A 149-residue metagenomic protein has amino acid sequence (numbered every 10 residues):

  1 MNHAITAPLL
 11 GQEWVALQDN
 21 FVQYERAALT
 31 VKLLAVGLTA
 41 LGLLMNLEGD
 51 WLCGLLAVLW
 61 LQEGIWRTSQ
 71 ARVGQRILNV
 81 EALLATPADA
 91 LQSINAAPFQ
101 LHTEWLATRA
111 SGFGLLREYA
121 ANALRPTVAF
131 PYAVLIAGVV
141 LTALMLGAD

Functional and structural regions predicted by a protein language model:
M1-G42: Cytosolic-side membrane-entry/anchor segment at the start of a transmembrane helix
K32-L43, P131-L141: Hydrophobic alpha-helical transmembrane segments of multi-pass integral membrane proteins
L34-L38, W51-L61, A137: Lipid-exposed faces of alpha-helical membrane segments in multi-pass integral membrane proteins
T39, L43-N46, W60, R67-T68 (+1 more regions): Hydrophobic alpha-helical segments of integral membrane proteins
L44-L52, L146-A148: Transmembrane helix interruption/hinge and helix-loop junction motifs
L55-A107: Inner-leaflet juxtamembrane helices
H102-D149: A hydrophobic membrane-anchoring alpha-helix module
